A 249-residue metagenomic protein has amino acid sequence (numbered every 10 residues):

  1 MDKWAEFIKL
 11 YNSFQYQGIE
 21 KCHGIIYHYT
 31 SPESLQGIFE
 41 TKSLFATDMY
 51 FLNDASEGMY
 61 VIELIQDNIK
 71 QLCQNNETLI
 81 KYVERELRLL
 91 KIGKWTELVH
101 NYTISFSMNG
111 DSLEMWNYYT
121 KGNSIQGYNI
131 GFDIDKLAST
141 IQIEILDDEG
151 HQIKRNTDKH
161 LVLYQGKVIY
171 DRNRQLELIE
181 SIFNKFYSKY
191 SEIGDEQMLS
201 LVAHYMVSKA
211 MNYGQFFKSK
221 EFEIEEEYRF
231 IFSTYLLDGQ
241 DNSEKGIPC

Functional and structural regions predicted by a protein language model:
M1-C249: Partner-binding and oligomerization surfaces adjacent to conserved cores of proteins that assemble macromolecular
